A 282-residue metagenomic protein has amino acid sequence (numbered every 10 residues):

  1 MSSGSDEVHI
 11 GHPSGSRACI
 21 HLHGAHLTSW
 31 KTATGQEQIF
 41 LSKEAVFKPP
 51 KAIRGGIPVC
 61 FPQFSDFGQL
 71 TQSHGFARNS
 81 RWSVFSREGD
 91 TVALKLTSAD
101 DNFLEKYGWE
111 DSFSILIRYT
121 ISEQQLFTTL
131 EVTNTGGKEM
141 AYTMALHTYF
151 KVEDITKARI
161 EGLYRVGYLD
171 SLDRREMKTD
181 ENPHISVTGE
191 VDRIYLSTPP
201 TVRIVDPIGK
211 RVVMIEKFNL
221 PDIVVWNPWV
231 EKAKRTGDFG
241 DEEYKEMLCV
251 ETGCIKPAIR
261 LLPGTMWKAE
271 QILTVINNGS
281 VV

Functional and structural regions predicted by a protein language model:
M1-S16, H23, A33, T97-N102 (+2 more regions): Beta-strand-rich recognition/accessory modules
V8, L27, V92, L126-T128 (+1 more regions): Hydrophobic residues embedded in beta-strands of well-ordered beta-sheets
P13-Q72: Acidic-aromatic substrate-binding/catalytic surfaces of carbohydrate-active enzymes
I20, L130-G136, V275: Asparagine-centered strand-capping/turn motif at beta-strand->loop junctions
S29-K31, K138-M144, V282: Short, hydrophobic/aromatic beta-strand segments
T71-E123: Extended, loop-rich substrate-binding clefts of extracytoplasmic carbohydrate-active enzymes
E123-L126, G136: Beta-rich strand-turn-strand
E139-A141, Y149-V224: Active-site/ligand-binding surface loops and adjacent short beta/alpha elements that line catalytic pockets across
